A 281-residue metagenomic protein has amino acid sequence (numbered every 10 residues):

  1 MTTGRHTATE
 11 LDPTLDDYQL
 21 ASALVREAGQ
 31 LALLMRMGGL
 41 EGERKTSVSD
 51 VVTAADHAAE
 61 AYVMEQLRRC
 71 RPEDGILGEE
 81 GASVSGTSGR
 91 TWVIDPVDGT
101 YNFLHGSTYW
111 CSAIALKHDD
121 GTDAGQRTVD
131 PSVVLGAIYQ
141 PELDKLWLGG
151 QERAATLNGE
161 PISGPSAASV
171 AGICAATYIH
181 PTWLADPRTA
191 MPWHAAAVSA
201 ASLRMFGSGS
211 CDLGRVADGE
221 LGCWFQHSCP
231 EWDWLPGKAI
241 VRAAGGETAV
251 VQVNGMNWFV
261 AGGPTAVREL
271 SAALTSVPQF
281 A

Functional and structural regions predicted by a protein language model:
M1-V97: N-terminal subdomain of lithium-sensitive/metallo-dependent phosphomonoesterases centered on the IMPase/IPPase/PAP
A32, D56, L67, T100 (+5 more regions): Residue-level signal for inorganic ion chemistry
G39, G149-R153, N254-G255: A short, compositionally biased
V48, L143, N254-M256: Short acidic/glycine-enriched loop/turn segments that link adjacent beta-strands
D56, E79, D95-D98, N102 (+3 more regions): Acidic active-site catalytic centers that drive phospho-/nucleotidyl reactions and related ester hydrolyses
G86-R153: DPxDG-like acidic metal-binding loop motif
S163-A281: An extended, acidic
